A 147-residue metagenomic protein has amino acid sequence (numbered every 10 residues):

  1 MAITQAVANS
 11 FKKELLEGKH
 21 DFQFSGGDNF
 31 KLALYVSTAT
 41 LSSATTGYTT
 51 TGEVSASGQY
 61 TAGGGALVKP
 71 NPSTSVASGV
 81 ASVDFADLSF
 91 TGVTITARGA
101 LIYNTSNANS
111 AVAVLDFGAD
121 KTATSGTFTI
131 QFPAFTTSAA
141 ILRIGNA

Functional and structural regions predicted by a protein language model:
M1-R98, T105-A147: Small cysteine-rich, disulfide-bonded extracellular modules of the LU/uPAR three-finger superfamily and closely related
